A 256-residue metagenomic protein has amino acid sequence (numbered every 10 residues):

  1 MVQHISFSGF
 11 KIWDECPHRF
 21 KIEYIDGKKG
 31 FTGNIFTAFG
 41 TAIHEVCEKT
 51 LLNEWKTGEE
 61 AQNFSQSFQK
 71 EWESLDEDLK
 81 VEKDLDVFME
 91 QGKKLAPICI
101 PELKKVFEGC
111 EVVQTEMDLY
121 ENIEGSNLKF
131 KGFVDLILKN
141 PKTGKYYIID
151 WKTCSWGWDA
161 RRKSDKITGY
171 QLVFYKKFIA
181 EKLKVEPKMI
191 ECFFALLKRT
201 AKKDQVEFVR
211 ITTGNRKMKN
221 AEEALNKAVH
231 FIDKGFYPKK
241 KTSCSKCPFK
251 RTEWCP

Functional and structural regions predicted by a protein language model:
M1-P256: RecB-family 4Fe-4S metal-dependent nuclease core
